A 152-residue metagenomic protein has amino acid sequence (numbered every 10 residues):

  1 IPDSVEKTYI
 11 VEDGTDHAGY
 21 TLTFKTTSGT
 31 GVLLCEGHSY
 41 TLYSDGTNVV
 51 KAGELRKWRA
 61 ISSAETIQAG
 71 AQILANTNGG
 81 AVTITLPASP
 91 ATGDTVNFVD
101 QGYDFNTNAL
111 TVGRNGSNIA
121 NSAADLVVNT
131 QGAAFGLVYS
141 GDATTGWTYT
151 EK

Functional and structural regions predicted by a protein language model:
I1-L22, V50-N115, D142-K152: Exposed extracellular interaction/assembly regions and N-terminal maturation sites
S4-E6, G37, A123, G132: Short beta-strand-initiation
T26-G31, G113-S122: Short edge-strand/loop segments of extracellular domains
T26-S28, S44-G46, T77-G80: Trimeric beta-solenoid/beta-helix "fiber body" segments of extracellular/virion adhesins and depolymerases
T30-L34, Y40, A124-L126: Parallel beta-helix/beta-solenoid repeats that form elongated, surface-exposed shafts/blades used for receptor binding
E36-G46, T130-G141: Extracellular disulfide-bonded cysteine-rich modules/repeats
V49-V50, A120: Short loop/beta submotifs within extracellular cysteine-rich repeat domains
I84-L86, I119, V128: Short clusters of hydrophobic/aromatic residues that line enzyme substrate/ligand-binding pockets
